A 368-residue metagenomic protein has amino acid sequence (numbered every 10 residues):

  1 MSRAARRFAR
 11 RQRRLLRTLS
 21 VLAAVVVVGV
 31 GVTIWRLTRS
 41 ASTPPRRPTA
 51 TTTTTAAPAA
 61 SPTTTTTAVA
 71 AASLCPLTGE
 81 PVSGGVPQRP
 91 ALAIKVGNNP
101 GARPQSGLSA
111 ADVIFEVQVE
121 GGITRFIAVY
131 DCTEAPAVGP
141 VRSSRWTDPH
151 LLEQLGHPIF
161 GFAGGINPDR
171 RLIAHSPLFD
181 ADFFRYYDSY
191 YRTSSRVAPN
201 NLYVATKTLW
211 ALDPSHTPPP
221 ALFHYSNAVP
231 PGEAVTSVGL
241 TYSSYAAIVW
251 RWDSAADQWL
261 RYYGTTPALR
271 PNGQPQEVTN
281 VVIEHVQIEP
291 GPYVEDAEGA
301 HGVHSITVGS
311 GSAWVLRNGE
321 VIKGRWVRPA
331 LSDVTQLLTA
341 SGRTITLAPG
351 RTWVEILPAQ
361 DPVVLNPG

Functional and structural regions predicted by a protein language model:
M1-Q12, G31, S42: Coiled-coil-like amphipathic alpha-helices with heptad-repeat character
S2-A5, L15-T18, R46, A68-A111 (+2 more regions): A surface/extracellular/periplasmic glyco- and lipid-processing/surface-interacting theme
A9-A23: N-terminal Sec-pathway targeting helices
V25-R36: Hydrophobic alpha-helical membrane-insertion segments, chiefly the h-region of N-terminal signal peptides
R36-P48: Bacterial lipoprotein signal-peptidase II cleavage site
R46-V69: Extracellular mucin-like PTS domains
